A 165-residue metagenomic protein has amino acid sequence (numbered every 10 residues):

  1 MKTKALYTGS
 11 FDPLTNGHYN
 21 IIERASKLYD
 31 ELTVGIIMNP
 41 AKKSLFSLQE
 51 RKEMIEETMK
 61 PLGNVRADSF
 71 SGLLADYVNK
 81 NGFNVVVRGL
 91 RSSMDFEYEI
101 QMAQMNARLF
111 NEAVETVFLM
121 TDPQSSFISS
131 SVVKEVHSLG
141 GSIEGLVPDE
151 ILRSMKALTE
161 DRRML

Functional and structural regions predicted by a protein language model:
M1-L165: Nucleotidyltransferase catalytic core that binds NTPs
